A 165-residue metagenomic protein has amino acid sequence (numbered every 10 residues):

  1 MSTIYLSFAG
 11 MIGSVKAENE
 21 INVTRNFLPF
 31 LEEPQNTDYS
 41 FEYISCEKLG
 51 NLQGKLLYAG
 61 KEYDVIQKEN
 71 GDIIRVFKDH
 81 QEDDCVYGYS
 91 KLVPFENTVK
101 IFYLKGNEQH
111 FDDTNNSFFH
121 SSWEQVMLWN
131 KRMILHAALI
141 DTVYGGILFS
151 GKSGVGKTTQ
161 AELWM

Functional and structural regions predicted by a protein language model:
M1-L148: A noncatalytic interaction/capping subdomain that flanks phosphate/NTP-handling catalytic cores
I140-M165: Glycine-rich phosphate-binding P-loop
